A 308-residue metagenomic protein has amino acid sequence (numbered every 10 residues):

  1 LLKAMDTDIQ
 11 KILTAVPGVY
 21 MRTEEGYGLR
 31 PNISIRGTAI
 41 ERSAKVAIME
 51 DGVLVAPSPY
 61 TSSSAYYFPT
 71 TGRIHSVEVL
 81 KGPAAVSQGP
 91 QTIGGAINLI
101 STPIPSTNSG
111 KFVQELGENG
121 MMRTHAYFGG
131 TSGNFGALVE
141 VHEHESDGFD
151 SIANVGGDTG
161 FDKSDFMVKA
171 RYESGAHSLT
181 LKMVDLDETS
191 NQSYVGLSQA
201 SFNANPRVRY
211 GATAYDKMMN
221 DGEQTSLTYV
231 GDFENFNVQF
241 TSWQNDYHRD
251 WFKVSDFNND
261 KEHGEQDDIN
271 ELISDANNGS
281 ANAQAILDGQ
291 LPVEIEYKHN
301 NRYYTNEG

Functional and structural regions predicted by a protein language model:
A4, V16, G28-R30, S43 (+3 more regions): Extracytoplasmic
Q10-V53, P57, H75: Extracytoplasmic beta-strand/coil segments of soluble accessory domains associated with Gram-negative outer-membrane
L13, V77-E78, I97, V139: Non-catalytic regulatory/gating segments with a bias toward low-complexity or hydrophobic composition
G26, Y67, P90, G117-M121 (+4 more regions): Transmembrane beta-barrel outer-membrane domains
V53-K81: Short acidic/polar hinge/loop motifs at secondary-structure boundaries that mediate gating or recognition
T61, D150-G156, Q192-A200, W251-N259: Outer-membrane beta-barrel translocator domains and adjoining extracellular loop/strand segments of Gram-negative
S109, L116-E145, N154-S193, K217-D232: Transmembrane beta-barrel wall of Gram-negative outer-membrane proteins
N203-G211, M218-Q224, V230-G308: Replace "related TpsB outer-membrane translocases also match" with "some related outer-membrane beta-barrels such as
